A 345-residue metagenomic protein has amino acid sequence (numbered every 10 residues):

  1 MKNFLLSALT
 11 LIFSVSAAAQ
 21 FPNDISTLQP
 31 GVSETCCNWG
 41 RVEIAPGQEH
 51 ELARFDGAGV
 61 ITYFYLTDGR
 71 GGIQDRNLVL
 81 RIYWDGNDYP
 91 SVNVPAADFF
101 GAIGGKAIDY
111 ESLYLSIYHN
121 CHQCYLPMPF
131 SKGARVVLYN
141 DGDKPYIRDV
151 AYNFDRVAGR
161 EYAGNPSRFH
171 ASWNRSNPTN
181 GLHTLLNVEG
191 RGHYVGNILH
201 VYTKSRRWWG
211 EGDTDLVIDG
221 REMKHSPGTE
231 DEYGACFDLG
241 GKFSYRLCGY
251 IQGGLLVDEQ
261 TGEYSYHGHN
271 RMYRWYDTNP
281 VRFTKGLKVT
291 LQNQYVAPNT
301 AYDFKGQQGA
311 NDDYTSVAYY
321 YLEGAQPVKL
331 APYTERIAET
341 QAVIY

Functional and structural regions predicted by a protein language model:
M1-F4: Positively charged n-region of N-terminal signal peptides that target proteins for export
S7: Short, surface-exposed linear motifs at loops/turns and structural transition points
T10-A18: Hydrophobic h-region of N-terminal signal peptides that target proteins for export in Gram-negative bacteria
Q20-Y345: Beta-strand-centric surfaces of beta-sandwich/beta-rich domains
